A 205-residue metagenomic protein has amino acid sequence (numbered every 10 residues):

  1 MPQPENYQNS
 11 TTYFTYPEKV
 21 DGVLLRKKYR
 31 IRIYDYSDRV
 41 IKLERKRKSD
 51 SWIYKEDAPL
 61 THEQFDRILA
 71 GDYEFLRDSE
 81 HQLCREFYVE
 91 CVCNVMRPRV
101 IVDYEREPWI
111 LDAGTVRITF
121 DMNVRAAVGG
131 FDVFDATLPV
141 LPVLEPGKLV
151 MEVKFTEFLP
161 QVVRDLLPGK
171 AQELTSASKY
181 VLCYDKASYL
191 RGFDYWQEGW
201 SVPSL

Functional and structural regions predicted by a protein language model:
M1-L205: Phosphate-end processing signature that detects enzymes handling 5′-triphosphorylated RNA and polyphosphate
